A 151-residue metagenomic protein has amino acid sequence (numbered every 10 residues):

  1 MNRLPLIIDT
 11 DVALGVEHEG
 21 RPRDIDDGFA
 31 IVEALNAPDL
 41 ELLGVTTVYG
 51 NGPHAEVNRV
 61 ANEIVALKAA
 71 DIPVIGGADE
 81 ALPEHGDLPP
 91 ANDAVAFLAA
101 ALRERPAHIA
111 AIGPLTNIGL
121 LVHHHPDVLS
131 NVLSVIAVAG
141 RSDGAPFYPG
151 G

Functional and structural regions predicted by a protein language model:
M1-L43, Y49-R59, E80-G151: Active-site histidine-anchored catalytic micro-motif
V45, A61, V74: Hydrophobic/aromatic pocket-lining and membrane-interface residues
I64-A78: A glycine-rich helix N-cap at a beta->alpha junction
